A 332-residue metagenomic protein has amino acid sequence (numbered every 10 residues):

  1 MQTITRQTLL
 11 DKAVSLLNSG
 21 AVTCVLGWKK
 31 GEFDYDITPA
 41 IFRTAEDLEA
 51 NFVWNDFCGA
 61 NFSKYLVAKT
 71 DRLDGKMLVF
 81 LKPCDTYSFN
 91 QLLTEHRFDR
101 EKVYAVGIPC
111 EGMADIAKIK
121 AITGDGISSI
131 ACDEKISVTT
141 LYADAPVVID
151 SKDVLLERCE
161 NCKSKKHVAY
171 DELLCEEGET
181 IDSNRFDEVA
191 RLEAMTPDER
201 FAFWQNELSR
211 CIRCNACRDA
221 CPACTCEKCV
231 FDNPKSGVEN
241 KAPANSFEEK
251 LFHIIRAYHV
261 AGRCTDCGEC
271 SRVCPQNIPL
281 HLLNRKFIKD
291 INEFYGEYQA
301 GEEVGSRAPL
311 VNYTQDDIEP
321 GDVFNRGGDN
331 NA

Functional and structural regions predicted by a protein language model:
M1-W204: Iron-sulfur-associated redox domains of electron-transfer enzymes in respiratory and anaerobic energy metabolism
T5-A13, R213, C217, V260 (+3 more regions): General structural feature for long, well-ordered alpha-helical segments within catalytic domains of soluble enzymes
K82-Y87, L156-H167, S209-K228, G262-Q276: Local cysteine-cluster metal-coordination motifs and their immediate loop/turn environment, predominantly Fe-S cluster
L93-H96, C211, D290: Alpha-helix boundary/capping residues
I149-K152, D219, I254: Homeobox/homeodomain signature
I181-S209, T225-A332: Ferredoxin-type iron-sulfur electron-transfer modules in oxidoreductases and energy-metabolism complexes
